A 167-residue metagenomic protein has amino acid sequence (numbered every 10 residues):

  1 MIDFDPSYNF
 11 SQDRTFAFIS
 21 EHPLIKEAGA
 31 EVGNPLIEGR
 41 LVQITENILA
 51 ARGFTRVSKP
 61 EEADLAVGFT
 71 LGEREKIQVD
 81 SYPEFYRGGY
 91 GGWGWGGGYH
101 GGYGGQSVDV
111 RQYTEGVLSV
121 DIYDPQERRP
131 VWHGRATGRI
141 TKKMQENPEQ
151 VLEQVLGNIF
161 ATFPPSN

Functional and structural regions predicted by a protein language model:
M1-S7, S107-N167: C-terminal/domain-edge helix-coil "capping" segments
I2-L24: Post-signal peptide N-terminal segment of mature Sec-exported envelope proteins
F10-R14, R56-A63, I122-R129: A short, structured loop/turn motif at beta-sheet edges
I19-K76: N-terminal segment of the mature soluble domain
I25-K26, L41-T45, G91-W95, M144-P148 (+1 more regions): Glycine-rich loops and low-complexity Gly/Arg-rich segments that provide flexible linkers or classic glycine-based
P35-R40, F85-G92, R139-K142, L152-V155: Short, low-complexity, polar/charged sequence segments that are solvent-exposed and flexible
L65, F69-R129: Surface-exposed short loop/turn segments
